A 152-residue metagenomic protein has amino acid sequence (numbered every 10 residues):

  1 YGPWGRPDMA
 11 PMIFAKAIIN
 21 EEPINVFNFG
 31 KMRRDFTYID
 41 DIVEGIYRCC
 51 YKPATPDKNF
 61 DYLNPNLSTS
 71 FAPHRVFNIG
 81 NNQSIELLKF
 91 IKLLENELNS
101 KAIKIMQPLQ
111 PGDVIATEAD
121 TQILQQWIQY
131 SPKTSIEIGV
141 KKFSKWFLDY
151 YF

Functional and structural regions predicted by a protein language model:
Y1-A10, R33: Flexible, glycine-rich beta-alpha linker
I13: Alpha-helical scaffold segments in soluble metabolic enzymes
K16-F152: C-terminal substrate-binding subdomain of Rossmann-fold SDR/epimerase-dehydratase oxidoreductases
